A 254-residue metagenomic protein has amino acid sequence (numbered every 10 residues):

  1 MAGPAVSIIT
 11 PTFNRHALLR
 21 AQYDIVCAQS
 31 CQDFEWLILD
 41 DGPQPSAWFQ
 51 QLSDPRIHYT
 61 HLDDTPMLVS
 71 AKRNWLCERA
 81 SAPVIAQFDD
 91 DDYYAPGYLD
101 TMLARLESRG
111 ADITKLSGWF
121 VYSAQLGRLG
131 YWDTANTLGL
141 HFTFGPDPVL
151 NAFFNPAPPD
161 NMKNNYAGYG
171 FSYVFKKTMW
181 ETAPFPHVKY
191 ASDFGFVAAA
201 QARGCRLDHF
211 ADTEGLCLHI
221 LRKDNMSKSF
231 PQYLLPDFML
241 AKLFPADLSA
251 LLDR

Functional and structural regions predicted by a protein language model:
P4-S7, E35, G195: Cell-envelope/extracellular polymer assembly enzymes that use nucleotide-activated donors
D24-D33: Short, acidic, metal-binding catalytic loop of nucleotide-sugar glycosyltransferases
Q32, I38-F49: A conserved acidic beta->alpha catalytic loop
D63-A80: Glycine-rich, basic loop-to-helix element that forms the pyrophosphate-binding segment of sugar-nucleotide handling
I85: Short aromatic/hydrophobic "clamp" motif used to bind/position activated sugar donors
P96-P186: Conserved catalytic core of nucleotide-sugar-dependent glycosyltransferases
F120-V121, F210-K242: Active-site donor/metal-binding and catalytic loop motifs of nucleotide-sugar-dependent glycosylation enzymes
Y190-A198: Acidic donor-binding loop at a coil-to-helix junction in glycosyltransferase catalytic cores that engages
